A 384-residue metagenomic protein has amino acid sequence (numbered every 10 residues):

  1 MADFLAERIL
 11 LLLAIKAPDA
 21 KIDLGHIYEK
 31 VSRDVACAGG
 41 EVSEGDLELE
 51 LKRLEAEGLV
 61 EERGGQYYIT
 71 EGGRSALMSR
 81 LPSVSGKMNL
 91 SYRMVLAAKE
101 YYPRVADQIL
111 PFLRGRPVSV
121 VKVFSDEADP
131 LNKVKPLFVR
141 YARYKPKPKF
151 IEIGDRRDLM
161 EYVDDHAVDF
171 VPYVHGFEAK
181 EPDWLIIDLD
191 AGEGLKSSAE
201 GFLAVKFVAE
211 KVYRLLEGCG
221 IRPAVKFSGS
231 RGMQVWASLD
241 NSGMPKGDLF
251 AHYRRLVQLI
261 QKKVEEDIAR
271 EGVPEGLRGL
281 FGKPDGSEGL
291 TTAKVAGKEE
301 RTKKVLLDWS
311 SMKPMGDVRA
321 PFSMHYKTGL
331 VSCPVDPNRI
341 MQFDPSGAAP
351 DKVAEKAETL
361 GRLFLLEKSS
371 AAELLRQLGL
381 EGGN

Functional and structural regions predicted by a protein language model:
M1-K21, G25: Short alpha-helical segments that sit at the start of domains
D19-A38: Short acidic, hydrophobic short linear motifs in intrinsically disordered regions
G40-A56: Short amphipathic alpha-helical interaction segments
E55-G65: A short, conserved structural fragment
Q66-S85: Short, cationic-aromatic polyanion-contact patches
P82-D107, A128-E152, L195-C219, A237-R301 (+1 more regions): Helical (often loop-to-helix) elements that flank the catalytic cores of nucleotide-handling enzymes
A106-E193, F202, T302-K304, L380: SsDNA-processing nucleotidyl-transfer enzymes
W184-I186, R222-L249, D317-P321: Histidine-centered divalent-metal-coordination microenvironment in nucleic-acid enzymes
